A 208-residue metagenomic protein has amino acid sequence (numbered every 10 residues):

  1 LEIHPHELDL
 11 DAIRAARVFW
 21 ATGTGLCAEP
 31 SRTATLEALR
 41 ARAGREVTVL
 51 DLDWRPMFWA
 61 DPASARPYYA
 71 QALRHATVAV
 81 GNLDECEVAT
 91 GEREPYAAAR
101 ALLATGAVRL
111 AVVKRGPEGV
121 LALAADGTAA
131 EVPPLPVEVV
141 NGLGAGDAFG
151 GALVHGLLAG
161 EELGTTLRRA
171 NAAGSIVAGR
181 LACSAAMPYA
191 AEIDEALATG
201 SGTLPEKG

Functional and structural regions predicted by a protein language model:
L1-E2, M57, V137-V140: A short acidic, often aromatic-flanked loop/helix-cap motif at beta-alpha or helix-coil junctions that lines enzyme
L1-T24, A28, T48, I193-G208: Conserved N-terminal subdomain of the carbohydrate kinase-like
D9, Y69, V139: Acidic, amphipathic alpha-helical patches
D11-A12, Q71-A72, A104: Structural alpha-helical scaffold elements that stabilize or flank donor/cofactor-binding regions in carbohydrate
V18-A101, R109, E118-V120: Conserved beta-alpha-beta core of the PfkB/ribokinase-like small-molecule kinase fold
R40-A41, G91-G208: Conserved phosphate-binding/catalytic region of the ribokinase-like
